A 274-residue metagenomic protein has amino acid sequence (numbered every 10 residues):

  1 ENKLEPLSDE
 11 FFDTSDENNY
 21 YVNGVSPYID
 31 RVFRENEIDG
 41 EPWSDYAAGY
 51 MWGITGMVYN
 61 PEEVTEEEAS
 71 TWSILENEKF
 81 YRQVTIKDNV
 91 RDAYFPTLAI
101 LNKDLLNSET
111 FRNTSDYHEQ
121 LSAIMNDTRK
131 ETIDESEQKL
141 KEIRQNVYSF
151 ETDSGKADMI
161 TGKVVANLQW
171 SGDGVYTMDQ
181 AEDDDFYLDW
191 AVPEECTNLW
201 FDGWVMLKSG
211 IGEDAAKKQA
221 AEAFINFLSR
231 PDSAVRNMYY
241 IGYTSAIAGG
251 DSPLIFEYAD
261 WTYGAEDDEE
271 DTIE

Functional and structural regions predicted by a protein language model:
E1-W52, E66-S73: Hinge/lid segment of periplasmic solute-binding proteins
N2-L7, P42-S44, T177-V192: Ligand-binding "clamshell"
T14, I133-K141, D185-K208: Periplasmic-binding protein-like
G53-G56, F95, F201-W204: Small-molecule pocket liners
E63-S70, K103-F111, G210-A221: Short helix-loop capping/hinge motifs at secondary-structure junctions, enriched in acidic/polar residues
S73-R91: Short loop->beta-strand "edge-of-pocket" segments that line small-molecule binding or catalytic clefts across diverse
I86, D92-I100, D104-D189: Ligand-binding pocket segment of bilobal, Venus flytrap-like solute-binding proteins
W204-I273: Mature extracytoplasmic/periplasmic domains
